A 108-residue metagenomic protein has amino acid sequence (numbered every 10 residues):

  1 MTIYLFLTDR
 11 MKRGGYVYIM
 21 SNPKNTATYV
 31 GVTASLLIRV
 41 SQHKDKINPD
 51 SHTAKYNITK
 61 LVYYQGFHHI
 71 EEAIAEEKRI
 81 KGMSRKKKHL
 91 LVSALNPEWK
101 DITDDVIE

Functional and structural regions predicted by a protein language model:
M1-N48, A54-Y64, A75-K78, L91-E108: GIY-YIG nuclease catalytic motif and its immediate N-terminal context
L36, H69-E71, R85: Residues at or immediately preceding the N-termini of alpha-helices
